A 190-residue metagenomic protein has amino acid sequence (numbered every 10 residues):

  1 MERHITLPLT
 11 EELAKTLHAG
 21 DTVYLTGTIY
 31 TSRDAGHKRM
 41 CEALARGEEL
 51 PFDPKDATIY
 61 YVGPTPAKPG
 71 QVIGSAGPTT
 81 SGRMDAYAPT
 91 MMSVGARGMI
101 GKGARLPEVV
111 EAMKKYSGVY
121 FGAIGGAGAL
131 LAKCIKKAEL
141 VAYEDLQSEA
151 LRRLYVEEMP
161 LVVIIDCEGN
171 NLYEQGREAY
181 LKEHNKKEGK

Functional and structural regions predicted by a protein language model:
M1-L9: Short, structured beta-strand/loop micro-motifs enriched in basic residues and often containing a Trp
L9, I29, P64-P66, E158 (+1 more regions): A broadly conserved detector of short glycine/acidic/proline-rich loop/turn motifs that flank catalytic sites and bind
L25, K133-K190: C-terminal binding/interaction regions
T31-S32, G36-M159: Feature captures the catalytic cores and cofactor-binding loops of soluble hydro-lyases/lyases that act on carboxylate
